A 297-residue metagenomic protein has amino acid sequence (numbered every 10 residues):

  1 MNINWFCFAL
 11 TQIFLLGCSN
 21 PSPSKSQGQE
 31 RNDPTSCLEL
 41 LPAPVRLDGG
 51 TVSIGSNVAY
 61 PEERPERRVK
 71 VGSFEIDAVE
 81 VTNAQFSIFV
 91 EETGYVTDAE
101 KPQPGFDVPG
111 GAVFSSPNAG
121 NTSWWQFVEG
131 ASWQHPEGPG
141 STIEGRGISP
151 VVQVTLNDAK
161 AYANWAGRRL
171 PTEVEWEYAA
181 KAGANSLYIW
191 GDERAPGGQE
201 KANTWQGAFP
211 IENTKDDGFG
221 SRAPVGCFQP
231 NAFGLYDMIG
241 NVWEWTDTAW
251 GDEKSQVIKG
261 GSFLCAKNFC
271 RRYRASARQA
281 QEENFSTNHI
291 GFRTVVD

Functional and structural regions predicted by a protein language model:
M1-F6: Bacterial N-terminal signal peptides that target proteins for export
L16-G17: C-terminal motif of bacterial Sec signal peptides marking the signal peptidase cleavage site
K25, R46-L47, S53, V58 (+3 more regions): Functional-site microenvironments in short loops/helix caps that host divalent-cation chemistry
Q27-P44: N-terminal low-complexity, Pro/Thr/Ser-rich intrinsically disordered segments that act as propeptides or flexible
P61-R64: C-terminal, low-complexity/hydrophilic appendages and adjacent surface loops of extracellular/periplasmic anionic
V71-G72: N-terminal post-signal-peptidase region of extra-cytosolic proteins
A78-V90, T155-A161, E177: Short, solvent-exposed alpha-helical surface patches in non-cytosolic proteins
N288-D297: Short, structured beta-strand segments at or near domain termini in extracellular proteins/domains
